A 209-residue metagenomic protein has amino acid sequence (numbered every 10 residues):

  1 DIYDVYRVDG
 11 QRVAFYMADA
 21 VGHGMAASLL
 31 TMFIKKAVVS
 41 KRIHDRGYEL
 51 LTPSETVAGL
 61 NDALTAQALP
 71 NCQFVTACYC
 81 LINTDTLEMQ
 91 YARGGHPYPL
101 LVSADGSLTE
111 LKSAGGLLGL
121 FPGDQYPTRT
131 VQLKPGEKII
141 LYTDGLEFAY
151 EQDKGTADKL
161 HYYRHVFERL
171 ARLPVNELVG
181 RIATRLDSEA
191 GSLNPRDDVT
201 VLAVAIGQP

Functional and structural regions predicted by a protein language model:
D1-L30: Juxtacatalytic helix/coil linker segments that couple regulatory or sensory modules to the catalytic cores
Y3-Q11, A77, T109-K154, D187-R196: Acidic loop->beta-strand submotif enriched in PP2C/PPM serine/threonine phosphatases
D19, H96, T143-G145, D198: DG-centered beta-turn motif at the end of beta-strands
M25-E88, A92, D105, H161-A190: Helix-loop-helix
T76-L81, Y98-V102, T200-V204: Short beta-strand scaffold segments in enzyme catalytic cores
Q90-S113: PP2C/PPM-type serine/threonine phosphatase catalytic core, specifically the conserved beta-strand-loop-alpha-helix
L101-A104, Y150-T156: Cytochrome P450 core scaffold surrounding the K-helix E-X-X-R motif and the conserved "meander" helix-loop region
A205-P209: Intrinsically disordered or compositionally simple regulatory linkers and C-terminal tails in signal-transduction
